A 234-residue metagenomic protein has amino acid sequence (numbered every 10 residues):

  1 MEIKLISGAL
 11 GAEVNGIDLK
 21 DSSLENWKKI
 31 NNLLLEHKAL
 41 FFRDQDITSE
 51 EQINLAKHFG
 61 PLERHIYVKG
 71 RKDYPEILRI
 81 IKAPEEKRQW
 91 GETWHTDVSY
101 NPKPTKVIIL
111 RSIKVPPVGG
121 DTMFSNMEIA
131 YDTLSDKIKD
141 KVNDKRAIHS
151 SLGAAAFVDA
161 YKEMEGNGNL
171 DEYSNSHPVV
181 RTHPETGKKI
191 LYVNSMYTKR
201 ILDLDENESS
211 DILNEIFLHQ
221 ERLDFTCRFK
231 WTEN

Functional and structural regions predicted by a protein language model:
M1-E233: Non-heme Fe(II) oxygenase catalytic core, chiefly the N-lobe of the double-stranded beta-helix
